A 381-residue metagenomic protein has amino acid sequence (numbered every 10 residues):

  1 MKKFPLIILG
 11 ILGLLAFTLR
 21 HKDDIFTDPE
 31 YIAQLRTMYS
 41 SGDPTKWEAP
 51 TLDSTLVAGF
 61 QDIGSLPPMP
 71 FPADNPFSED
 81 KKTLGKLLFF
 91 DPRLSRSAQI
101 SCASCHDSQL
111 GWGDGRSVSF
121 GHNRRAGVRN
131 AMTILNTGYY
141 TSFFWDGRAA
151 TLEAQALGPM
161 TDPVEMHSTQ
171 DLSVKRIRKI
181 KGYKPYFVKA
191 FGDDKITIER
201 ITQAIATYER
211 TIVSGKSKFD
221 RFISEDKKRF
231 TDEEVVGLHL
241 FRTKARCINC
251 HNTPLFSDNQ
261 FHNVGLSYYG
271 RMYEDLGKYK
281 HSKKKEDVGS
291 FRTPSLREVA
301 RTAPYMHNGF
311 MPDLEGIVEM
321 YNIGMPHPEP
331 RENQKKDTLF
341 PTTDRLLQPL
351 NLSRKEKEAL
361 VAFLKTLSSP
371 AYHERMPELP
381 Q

Functional and structural regions predicted by a protein language model:
M1-D24: Bacterial Sec-dependent N-terminal signal peptides
K3-F4, K82, L87, E358: Hydrophobic alpha-helical segments, especially transmembrane helices and their immediate juxtamembrane helical caps
L6-I8, T37, E79, S173-I177: Alpha-helical interaction segments
H21-G158, D220-N333, R375-Q381: Short glycine/threonine-rich turn/loop motifs
P67-P70, H167-D171, D232-E233, P341-R345: Flexible glycine/proline-enriched surface loops and loop-helix/loop-strand junctions
N75, P163, S173, F191 (+3 more regions): Short, flexible active-site loop motifs that bind/organize anionic cofactors or intermediates
W145-R178: Glycine/proline-centered hinge or cleavage motifs at structural transition points of membrane proteins
Q170-G215, A300, F310-Q381: C-terminal capping alpha-helices of c-type cytochrome domains
